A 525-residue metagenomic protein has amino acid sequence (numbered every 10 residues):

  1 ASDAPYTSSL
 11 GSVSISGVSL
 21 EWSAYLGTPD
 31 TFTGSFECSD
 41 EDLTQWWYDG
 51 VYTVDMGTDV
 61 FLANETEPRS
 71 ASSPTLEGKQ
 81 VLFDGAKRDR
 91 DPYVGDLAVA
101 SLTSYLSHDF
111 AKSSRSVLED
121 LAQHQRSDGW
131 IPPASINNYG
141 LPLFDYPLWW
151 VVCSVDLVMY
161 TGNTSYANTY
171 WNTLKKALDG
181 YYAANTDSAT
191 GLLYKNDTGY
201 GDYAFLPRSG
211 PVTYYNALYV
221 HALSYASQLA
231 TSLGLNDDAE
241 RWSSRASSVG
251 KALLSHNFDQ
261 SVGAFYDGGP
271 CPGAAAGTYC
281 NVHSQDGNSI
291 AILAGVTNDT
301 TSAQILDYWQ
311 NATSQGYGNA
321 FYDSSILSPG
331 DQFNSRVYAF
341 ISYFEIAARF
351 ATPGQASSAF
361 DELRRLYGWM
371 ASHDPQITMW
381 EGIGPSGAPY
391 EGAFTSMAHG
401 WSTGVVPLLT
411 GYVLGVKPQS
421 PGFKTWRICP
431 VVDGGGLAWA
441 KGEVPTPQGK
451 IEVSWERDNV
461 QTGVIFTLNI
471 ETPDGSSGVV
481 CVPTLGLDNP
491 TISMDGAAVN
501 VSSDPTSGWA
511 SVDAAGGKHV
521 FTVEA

Functional and structural regions predicted by a protein language model:
A1, S12-Y181, Q285-N288, R336-F340 (+1 more regions): Substrate-binding groove/exosite segments of carbohydrate-active enzymes
S2-E21, G517-A525: Surface-exposed interaction regions enriched in Ser/Thr/Asp/Glu that occur as long low-complexity tracts or repetitive
A4-G11, E41-L43, Y105-E119, Q125 (+6 more regions): Structural helix-adjacent loops and short alpha-helical linkers that scaffold large soluble proteins
A4-P5, G17-A24, F32, F36-C38 (+8 more regions): Extracytoplasmic low-complexity repetitive segments enriched in small/polar residues
N64-L82, A86-G95, V99, P132 (+6 more regions): Catalytic cores of carbohydrate-active enzymes
L102-S107, A291-G295, P407-G411: Short, hydrophobic/amphipathic alpha-helical patches that form generic packing surfaces within helical domains
A356-A525: Non-catalytic C-terminal accessory modules of carbohydrate-active enzymes
